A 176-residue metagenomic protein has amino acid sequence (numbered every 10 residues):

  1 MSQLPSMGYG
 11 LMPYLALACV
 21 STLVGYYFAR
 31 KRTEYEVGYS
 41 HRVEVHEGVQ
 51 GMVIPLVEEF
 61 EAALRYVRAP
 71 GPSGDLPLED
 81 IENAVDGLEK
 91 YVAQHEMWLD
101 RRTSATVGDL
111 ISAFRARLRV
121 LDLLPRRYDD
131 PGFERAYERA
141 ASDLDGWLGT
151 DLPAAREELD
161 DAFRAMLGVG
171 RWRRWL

Functional and structural regions predicted by a protein language model:
M1-T33: Membrane-embedded hydrophobic alpha-helical segments
L23-L176: Conserved non-transmembrane functional hotspots
